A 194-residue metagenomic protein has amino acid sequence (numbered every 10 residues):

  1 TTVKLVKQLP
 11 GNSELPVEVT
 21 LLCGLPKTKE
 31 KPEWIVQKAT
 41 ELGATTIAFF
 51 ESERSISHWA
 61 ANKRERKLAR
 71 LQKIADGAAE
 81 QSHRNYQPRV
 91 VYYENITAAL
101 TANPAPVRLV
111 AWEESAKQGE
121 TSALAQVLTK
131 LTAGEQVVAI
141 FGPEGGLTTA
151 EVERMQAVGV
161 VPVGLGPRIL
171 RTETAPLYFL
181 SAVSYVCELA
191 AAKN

Functional and structural regions predicted by a protein language model:
T1-K7: A generic structural motif
Q8-V110: RNA substrate-binding interface of SAM-dependent RNA methyltransferases
P26, E114, R168: Active-site beta-loop-alpha junctions enriched in small/polar residues
E33-W34, S122, A150, T174: Generic recognition of short, well-ordered alpha-helical segments
Q37-L42, A125-K130, E153-A157, F179: Short, solvent-exposed amphipathic alpha-helical segments in soluble enzyme and RNA/protein-processing domains
I56-S57, Q118, T172: Generic structural signal for helix capping and beta-alpha/helix-loop junctions
R108-E151, V160-G164: Active-site/ligand-binding-proximal alpha/beta "capping" segment
T148-N194: Structured adenosyl-cofactor binding patch, chiefly the S-adenosyl-L-methionine
